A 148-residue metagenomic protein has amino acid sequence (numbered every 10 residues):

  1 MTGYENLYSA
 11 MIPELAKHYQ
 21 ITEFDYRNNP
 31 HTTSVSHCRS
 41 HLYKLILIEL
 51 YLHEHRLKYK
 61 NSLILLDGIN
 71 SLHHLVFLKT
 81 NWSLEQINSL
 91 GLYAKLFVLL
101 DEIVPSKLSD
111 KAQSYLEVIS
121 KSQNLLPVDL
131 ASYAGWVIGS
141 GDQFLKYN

Functional and structural regions predicted by a protein language model:
M1-E117, Q143-N148: An amphipathic, hydrophobic-aromatic interaction surface with interspersed Lys/Arg that forms lipid/phosphate-bearing
V104-I138: Long, compositionally biased
